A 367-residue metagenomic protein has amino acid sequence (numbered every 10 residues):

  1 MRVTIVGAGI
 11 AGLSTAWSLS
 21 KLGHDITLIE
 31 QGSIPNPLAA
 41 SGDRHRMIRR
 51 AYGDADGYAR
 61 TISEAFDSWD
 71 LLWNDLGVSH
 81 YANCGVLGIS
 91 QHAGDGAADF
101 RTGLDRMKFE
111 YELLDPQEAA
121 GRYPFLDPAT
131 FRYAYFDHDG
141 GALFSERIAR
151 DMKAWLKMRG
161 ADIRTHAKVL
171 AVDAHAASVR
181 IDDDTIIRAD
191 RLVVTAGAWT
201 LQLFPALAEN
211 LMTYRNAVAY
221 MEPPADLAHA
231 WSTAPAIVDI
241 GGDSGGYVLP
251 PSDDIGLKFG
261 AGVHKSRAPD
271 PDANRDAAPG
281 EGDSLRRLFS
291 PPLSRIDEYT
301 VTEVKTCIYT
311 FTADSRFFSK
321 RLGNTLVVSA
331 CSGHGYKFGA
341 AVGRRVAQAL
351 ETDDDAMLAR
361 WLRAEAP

Functional and structural regions predicted by a protein language model:
R2-L28: N-terminal Rossmann-like FAD-binding beta1-loop-alpha1 element of flavoenzymes
T4-V6, I187-W199, G343: Short hydrophobic core segments
W17-K21, S79-Y81, R191, A198-N324: Active-site substrate-recognition segment that forms the wall of the catalytic cavity or substrate channel
K21-S41: Glycine-rich FAD pyrophosphate-binding loop
R44-R122, G245-G246: Dinucleotide-binding Rossmann-like beta1-alpha1 core, especially the glycine-rich loop that anchors the ADP
Q91-R159, R164-T165, A171-A174, F311: Flavin (FAD/FMN) cofactor-binding and adjacent substrate-gating region of FAD-dependent oxidoreductase domains
L170-I186: Conserved beta-strand-loop-beta-strand element in the redox core of flavoprotein oxidoreductases
P291-P367: C-terminal catalytic lobe of FAD-dependent flavoproteins
